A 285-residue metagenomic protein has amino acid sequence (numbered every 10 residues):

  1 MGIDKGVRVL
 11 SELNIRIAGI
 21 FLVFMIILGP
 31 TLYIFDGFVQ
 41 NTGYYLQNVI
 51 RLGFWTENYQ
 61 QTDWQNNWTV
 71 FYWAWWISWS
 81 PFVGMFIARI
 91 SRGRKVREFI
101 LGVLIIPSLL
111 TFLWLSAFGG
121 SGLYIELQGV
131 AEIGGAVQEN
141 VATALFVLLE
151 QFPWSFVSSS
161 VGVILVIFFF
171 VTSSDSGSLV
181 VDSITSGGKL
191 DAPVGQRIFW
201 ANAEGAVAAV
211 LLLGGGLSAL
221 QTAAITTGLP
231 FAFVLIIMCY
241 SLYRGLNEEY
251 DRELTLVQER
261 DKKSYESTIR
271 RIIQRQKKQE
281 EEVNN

Functional and structural regions predicted by a protein language model:
M1-R94, L101, I106-S159, I167: Membrane-embedded translocation segments of transport machinery
L10, L104, S178-I184: Re-entrant/interfacial helical elements at transmembrane boundaries that shape and gate the permeation pathway
A18-G29, L110-G120, V161-L179, W200-E204 (+1 more regions): Hydrophobic alpha-helical segments of multi-pass membrane transport proteins
M25-I34, S116, A206-G215, I269-Q276: Hydrophobic alpha-helical transmembrane segments in multi-pass integral membrane proteins
V96-G102, G187-W200: Membrane-interface alpha-helices at helix entry/exit sites of multi-pass transporters
Y124-Q128, L246-Q258: Short, Lys/Arg-enriched, Gly/Pro-containing loop segments at transmembrane-helix junctions of multi-pass membrane
L211-T226: Extracellular/periplasmic helix-loop-helix junctions in multi-pass membrane proteins
L256-N285: Long, low-complexity, intrinsically disordered cytosolic termini of multi-pass membrane proteins
